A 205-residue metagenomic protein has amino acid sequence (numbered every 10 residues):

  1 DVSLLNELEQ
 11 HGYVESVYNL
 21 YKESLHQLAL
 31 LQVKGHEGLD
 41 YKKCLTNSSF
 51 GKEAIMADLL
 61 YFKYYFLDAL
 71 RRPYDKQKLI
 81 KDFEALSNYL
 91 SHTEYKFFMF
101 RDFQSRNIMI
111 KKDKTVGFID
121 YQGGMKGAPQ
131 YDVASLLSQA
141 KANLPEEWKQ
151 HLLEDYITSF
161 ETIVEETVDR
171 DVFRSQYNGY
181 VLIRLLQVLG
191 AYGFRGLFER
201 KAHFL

Functional and structural regions predicted by a protein language model:
D1-A57, D68: ATP-binding pocket architecture of kinase catalytic cores
L20, A54, F100, Q122-K126 (+1 more regions): Secondary-structure capping and boundary motifs in well-ordered enzyme cores
E23, Q27, D82, D132 (+1 more regions): Charged catalytic carboxylate motif
L31-Q32, A85-V133, N143-L144: Active-site acidic catalytic loop and adjacent metal/ATP-binding pocket of ATP-dependent phosphoryl transfer enzymes
G35-Y41, L45, S49-M56, S105-I110 (+2 more regions): Glycan-recognition and catalytic cores of secretory/periplasmic carbohydrate-active enzymes
H36-S48, E53, D58-F98, V168-D171: An alpha-helical support segment within catalytic cores of ATP-dependent transferases
L60-A69, P129-E166, G179-E199: Active-site activation/catalytic loop segments of kinase-like enzymes and analogous catalytic loops in related
K201-L205: Short, intrinsically disordered, charge-balanced linker/junction segments flanking boundaries in proteins
